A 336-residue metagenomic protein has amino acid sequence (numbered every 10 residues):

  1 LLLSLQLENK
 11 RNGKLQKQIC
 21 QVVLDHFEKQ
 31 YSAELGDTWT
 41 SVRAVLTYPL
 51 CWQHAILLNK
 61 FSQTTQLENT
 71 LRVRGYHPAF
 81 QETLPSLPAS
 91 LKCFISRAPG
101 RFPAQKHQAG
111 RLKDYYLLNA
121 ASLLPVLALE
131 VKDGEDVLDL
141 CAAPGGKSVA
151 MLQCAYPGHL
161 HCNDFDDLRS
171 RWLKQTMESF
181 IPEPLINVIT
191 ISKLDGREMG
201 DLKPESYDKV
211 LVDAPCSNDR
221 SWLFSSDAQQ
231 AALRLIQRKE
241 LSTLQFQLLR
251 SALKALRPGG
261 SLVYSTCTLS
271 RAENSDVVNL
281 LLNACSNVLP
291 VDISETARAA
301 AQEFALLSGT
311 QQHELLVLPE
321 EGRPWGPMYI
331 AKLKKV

Functional and structural regions predicted by a protein language model:
L3-C154, H161-E183, V188-L202, S242 (+1 more regions): Glycine-rich nucleotide cofactor-binding entry segment
L24, Q153, D166, Q245 (+2 more regions): Active-site-proximal structural scaffolding
D25, K29, T65, L123 (+8 more regions): Amphipathic alpha-helical interface elements that mediate macromolecular binding in regulatory proteins
F61-Q63, S122, D166-D167, C216 (+3 more regions): Conserved beta-strand elements of beta-rich interaction domains across eukaryotes, especially beta-propellers
L123, H161, D219-R220, Y329: Structural detector for hydrophobic anchor residues on beta-strands
A155, K193-L194, L202-S251, A255-G259 (+3 more regions): Mobile active-site "lid"/loop adjacent to the S-adenosyl-L-methionine
L262-V336: C-terminal catalytic and target-recognition region of SAM-dependent MTase-like enzymes, primarily methyltransferases
